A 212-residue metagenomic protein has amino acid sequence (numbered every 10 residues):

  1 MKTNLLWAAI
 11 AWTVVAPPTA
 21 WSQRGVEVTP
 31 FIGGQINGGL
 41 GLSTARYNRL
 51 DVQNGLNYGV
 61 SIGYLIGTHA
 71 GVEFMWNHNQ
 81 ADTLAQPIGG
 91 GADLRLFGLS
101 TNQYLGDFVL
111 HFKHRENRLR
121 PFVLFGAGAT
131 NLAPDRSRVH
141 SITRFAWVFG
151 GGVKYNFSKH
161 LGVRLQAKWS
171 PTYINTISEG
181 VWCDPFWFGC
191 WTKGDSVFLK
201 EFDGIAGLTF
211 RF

Functional and structural regions predicted by a protein language model:
M1-R24: Cleavable N-terminal export/targeting peptides
A16-P17, T29, G106, R120 (+1 more regions): Hydrophobic alpha-helix-in-membranes signature
T19-V26, H69, K113-R120, F157-L161: Short loop/turn motifs that connect adjacent beta-strands in outer-membrane beta-barrel proteins
A20-Y64, V72, W76, E201-F212: Short glycine/proline- and aromatic-enriched beta-strand/turn motifs that initiate or cap beta-hairpins
P30-G38, F74-H78, V123-A129, V153 (+1 more regions): Transmembrane beta-barrel strands of outer-membrane/channel proteins
G39-L50, N54, A85-R95, N175-D195: Solvent-exposed loop segments that connect transmembrane elements
S61-S137, S141-A146, G194-F212: Gram-negative (and chloroplast) outer-membrane scaffold detector with strong preference for beta-barrel transmembrane
S158-F212: Predominantly the C-terminal beta-signal and adjacent terminal strand-loop region of outer-membrane beta-barrel
